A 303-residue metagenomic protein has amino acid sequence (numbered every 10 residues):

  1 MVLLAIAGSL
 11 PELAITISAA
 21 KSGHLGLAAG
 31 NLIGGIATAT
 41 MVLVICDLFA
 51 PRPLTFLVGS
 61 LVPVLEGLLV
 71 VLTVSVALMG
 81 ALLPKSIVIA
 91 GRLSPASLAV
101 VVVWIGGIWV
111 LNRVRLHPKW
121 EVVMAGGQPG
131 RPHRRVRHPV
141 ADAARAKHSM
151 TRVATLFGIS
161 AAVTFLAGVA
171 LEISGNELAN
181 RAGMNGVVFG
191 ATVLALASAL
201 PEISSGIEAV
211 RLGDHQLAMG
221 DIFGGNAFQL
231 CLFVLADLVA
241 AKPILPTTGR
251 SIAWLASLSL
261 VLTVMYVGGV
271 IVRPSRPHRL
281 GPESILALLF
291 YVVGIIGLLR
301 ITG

Functional and structural regions predicted by a protein language model:
M1-G303: Hydrophobic alpha-helical segments, chiefly the membrane-spanning helices and signal/signal-anchor peptides
